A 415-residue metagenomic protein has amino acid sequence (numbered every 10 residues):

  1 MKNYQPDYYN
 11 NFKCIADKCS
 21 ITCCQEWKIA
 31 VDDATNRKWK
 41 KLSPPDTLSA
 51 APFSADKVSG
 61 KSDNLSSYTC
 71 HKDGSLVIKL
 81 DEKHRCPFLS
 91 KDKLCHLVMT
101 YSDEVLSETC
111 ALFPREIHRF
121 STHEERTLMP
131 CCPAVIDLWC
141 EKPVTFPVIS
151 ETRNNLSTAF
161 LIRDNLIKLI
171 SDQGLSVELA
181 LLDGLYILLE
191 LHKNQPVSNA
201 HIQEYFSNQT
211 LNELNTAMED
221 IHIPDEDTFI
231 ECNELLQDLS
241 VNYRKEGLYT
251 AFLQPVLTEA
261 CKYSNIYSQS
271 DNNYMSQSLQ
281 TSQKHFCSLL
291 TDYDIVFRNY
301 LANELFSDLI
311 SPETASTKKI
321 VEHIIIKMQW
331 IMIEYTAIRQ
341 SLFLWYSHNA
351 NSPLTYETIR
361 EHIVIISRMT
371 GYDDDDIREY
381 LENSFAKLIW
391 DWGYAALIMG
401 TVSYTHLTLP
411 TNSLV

Functional and structural regions predicted by a protein language model:
M1-K91, V98-D103, F113-C140: N-terminal cysteine/histidine-rich coordination modules
W27, V98-S102, F120, N154 (+2 more regions): Conserved aromatic-histidine-acidic binding/catalytic patches
E141-L257: Extended alpha-helical scaffolds
S240-A386, M399: Substrate-recognition/cap regions that form aromatic- and gly/pro-loop-enriched pockets for small-molecule ligands
L397, T401-S403: Long, low-complexity, charged/polar intrinsically disordered regions
Y404-T411: Conserved small/polar residues in nucleotide/adenosyl-binding loops
